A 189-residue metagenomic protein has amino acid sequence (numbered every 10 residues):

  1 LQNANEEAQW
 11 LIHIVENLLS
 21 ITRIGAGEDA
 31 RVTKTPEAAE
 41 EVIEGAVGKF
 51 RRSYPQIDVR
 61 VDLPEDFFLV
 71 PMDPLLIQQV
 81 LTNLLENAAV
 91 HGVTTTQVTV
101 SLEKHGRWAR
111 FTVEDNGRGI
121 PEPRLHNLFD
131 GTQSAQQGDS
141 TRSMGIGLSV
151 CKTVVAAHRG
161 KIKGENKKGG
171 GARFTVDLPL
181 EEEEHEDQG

Functional and structural regions predicted by a protein language model:
E6-L11: Short alpha-helical segment of the dimerization/phosphotransfer core of two-component systems
A26-V32, L69-M72: Conserved micro-motifs of the catalytic ATP-binding
T35-P36, D58-F68: Conserved catalytic submotifs in the C-terminal HATPase_c
A39, G119-N127: Short helix N-cap motif at coil->helix boundaries in the Bergerat
A88-A89: Short helix-loop "hinge" at the ATP-lid/N-box region of the Bergerat-fold HATPase_c
G147, C151: Short alpha-helical Gxxx[C/S/T] motif in the catalytic ATP-binding
